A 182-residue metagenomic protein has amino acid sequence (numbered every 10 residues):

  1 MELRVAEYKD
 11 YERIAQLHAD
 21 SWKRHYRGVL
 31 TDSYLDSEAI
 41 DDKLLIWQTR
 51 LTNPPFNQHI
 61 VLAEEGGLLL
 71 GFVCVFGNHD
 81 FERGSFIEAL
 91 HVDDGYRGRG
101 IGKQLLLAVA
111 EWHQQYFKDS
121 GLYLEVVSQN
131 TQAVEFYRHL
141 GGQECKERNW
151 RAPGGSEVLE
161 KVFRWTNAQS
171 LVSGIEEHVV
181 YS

Functional and structural regions predicted by a protein language model:
M1-L3: Extreme N-terminal starter segment of soluble prokaryotic enzymes
V5-K9, A19-V29, Y34-G95, L106-W112 (+4 more regions): Acetyl-CoA-dependent GNAT
D10, G141: Acidic active-site catalytic centers that drive phospho-/nucleotidyl reactions and related ester hydrolyses
I14, H18: Hydrophobic pocket/interface hotspot
Y34, E38, E82, G100 (+3 more regions): Residues at secondary-structure transition points
L68, A89-L107, V127-E135, H139-L140: Conserved glycine-rich acetyl-CoA-binding loop
R99, Y116-S120: Short coil/turn segments at alpha/beta junctions that flank glycine-rich nucleotide-binding fingerprints
S120-V134, H139-L140, K146-S182: C-terminal "cap" of GNAT-fold acetyltransferases
